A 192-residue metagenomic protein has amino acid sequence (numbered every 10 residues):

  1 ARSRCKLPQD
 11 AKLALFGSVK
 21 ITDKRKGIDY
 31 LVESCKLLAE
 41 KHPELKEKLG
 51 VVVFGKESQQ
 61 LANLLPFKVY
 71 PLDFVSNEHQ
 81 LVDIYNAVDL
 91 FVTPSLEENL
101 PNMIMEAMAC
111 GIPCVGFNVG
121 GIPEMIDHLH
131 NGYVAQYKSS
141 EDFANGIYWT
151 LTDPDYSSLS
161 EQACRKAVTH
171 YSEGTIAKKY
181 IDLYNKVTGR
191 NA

Functional and structural regions predicted by a protein language model:
A1-L7: A short helix/loop element that forms part of the nucleotide-sugar donor recognition site in Leloir-type
P8-K26, V32-K36: Conserved donor-binding/catalytic core segment of Leloir-type glycosyltransferases
H42, K46-K48, G55-V82, L90: Nucleotide-activated donor-binding/catalytic signature segment of Leloir-type glycosyltransferases, i.e., the conserved
V82, P101, M105-A109, P123-E124: Short alpha-helical segment that forms part of, or immediately flanks, the ligand-binding pocket in carbohydrate-active
L96: Aromatic "clamp/platform" in nucleotide-sugar-dependent glycosyltransferases that forms part of the donor/acceptor
P113-G116, I126: Short hydrophobic beta-strand element within catalytic cores of glycosyltransferases and related nucleotide-activated
H128-L129, Y133-S140, W149-P154: Conserved acidic donor-binding segment of nucleotide-sugar-dependent glycosyltransferases
D142, D155-H170, K179-D182: A short, well-ordered alpha-helix in the C-terminal region of glycosyltransferases
